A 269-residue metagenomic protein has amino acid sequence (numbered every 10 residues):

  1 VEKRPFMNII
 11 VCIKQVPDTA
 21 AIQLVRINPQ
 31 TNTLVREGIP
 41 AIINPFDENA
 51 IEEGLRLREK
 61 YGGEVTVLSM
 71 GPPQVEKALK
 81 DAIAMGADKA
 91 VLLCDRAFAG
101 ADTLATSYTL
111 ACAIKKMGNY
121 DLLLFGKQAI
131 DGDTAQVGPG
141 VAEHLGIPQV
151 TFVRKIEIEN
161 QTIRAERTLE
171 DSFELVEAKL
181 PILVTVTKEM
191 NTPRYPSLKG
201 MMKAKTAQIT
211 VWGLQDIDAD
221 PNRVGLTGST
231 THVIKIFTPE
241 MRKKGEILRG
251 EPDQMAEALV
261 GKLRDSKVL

Functional and structural regions predicted by a protein language model:
E2-L269: N-terminal glycine-rich FAD/FM-binding segment characteristic of electron-transfer flavoproteins
